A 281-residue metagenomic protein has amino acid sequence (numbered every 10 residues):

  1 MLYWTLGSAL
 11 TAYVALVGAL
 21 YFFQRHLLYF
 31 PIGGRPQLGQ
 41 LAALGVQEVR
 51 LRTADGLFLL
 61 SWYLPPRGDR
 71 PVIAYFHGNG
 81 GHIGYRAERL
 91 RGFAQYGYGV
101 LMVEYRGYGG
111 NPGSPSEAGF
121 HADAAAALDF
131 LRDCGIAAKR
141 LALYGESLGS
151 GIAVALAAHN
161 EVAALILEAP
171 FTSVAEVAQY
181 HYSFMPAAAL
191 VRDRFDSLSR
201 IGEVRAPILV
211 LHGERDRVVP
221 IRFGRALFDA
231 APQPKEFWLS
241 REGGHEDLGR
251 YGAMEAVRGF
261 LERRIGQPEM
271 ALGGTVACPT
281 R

Functional and structural regions predicted by a protein language model:
T5-R52, A271: An N-terminal hydrophobic leader/cap segment in hydrolases
A54-F130, E146, G151, A157: Membrane-embedded segments
R89, S197, A206, P220-D229: Short alpha-helix in the alpha/beta-hydrolase fold that links the catalytic acid
F130-C134, K139-F184, R200-E203: Primarily recognizes the serine-hydrolase "nucleophile elbow" in alpha/beta-hydrolase and SGNH/GDSL folds
E203-V204, V210-H212, D216: Short beta-strand/loop motif that positions the catalytic acidic residue of the alpha/beta-hydrolase fold
E214-V219, H245-D247: Acidic catalytic loop of the alpha/beta-hydrolase fold
F228-E246: Catalytic histidine neighborhood in serine/cysteine hydrolases with alpha/beta-hydrolase-type architecture
L248-R263: Post-His helix in hydrolase/transferase enzymes
